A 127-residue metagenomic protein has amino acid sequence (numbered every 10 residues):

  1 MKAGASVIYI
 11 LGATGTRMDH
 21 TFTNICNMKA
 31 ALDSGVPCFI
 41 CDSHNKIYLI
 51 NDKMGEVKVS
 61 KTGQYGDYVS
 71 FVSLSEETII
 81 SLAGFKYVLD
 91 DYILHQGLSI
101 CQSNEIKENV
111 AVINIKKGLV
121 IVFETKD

Functional and structural regions predicted by a protein language model:
M1-K2: Short phosphate-binding loop-to-helix
S6-R17: N-terminal glycine-rich phosphate/adenylate-binding segment common to multiple enzyme folds
V7, C26-N27, G35: Short, well-structured hydrophobic secondary-structure segments
I8, C38, V120: Hydrophobic anchor at the start of a short beta-strand that flanks the dinucleotide cofactor-binding loop
L11-A13, C41-D42, V72: Short beta-strand segments
G15-A31: Short Gly/Thr/Asp-enriched flexible loops that form oxyanion-binding sites at enzyme active sites
A30-I47: Short, acidic/small-residue loops that bind anionic groups at enzyme active sites
I50-D127: Long, charged alpha-helical interface segments
